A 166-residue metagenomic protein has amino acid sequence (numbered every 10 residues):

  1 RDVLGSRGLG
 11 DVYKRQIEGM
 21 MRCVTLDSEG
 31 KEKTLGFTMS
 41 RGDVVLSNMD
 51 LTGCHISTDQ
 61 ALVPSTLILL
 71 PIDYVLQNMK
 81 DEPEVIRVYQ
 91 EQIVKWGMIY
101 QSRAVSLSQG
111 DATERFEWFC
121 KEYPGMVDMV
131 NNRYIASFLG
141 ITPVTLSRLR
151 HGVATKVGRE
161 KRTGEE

Functional and structural regions predicted by a protein language model:
D2-L9, Y13: Single conserved hydrophobic/aromatic residue that forms the stacking wall/gate of nucleotide- or nucleobase-binding
S6-R7, L51-G53, D128: Short solvent-exposed loop/turn micro-motifs enriched in small/polar/acidic residues
D11-V24, S40-R41: Glycine- and acidic-residue-biased ligand/ion/polar-headgroup-sensing regions
V24, L46-S47, Q77-N78, F119 (+1 more regions): Residues that scaffold the ATP/ADP-binding catalytic core of kinase and kinase-like folds
V24-G30: Cytochrome P450 core scaffold surrounding the K-helix E-X-X-R motif and the conserved "meander" helix-loop region
E32-E91: Cyclic-nucleotide recognition modules
W96-S106: Short, Lys/Arg-enriched N-terminal segment that forms or immediately precedes the first helix of a structured domain
G110, E114-E166: Phosphate-/nucleic-acid-contacting segments
